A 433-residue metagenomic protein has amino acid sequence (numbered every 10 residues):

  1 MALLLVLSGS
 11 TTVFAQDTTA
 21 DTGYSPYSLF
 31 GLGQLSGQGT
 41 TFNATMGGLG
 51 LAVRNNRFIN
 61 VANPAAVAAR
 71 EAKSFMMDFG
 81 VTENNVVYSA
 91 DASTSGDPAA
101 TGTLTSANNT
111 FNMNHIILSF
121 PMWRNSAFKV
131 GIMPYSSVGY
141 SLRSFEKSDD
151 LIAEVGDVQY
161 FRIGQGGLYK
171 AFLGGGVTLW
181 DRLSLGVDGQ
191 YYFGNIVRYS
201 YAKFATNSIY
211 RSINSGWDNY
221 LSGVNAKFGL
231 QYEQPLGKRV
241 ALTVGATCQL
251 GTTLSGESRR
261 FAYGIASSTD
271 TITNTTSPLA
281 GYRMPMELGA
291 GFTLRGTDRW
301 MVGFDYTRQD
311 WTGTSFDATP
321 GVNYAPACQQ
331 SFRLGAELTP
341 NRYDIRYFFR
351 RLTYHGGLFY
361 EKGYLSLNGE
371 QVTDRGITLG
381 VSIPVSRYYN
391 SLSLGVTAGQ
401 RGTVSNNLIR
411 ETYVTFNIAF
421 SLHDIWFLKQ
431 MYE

Functional and structural regions predicted by a protein language model:
M1-A20, E433: Bacterial Sec-dependent N-terminal signal peptides
L3-G9, R57, T273, S277-L279: Residue-level detector of alpha-helical transmembrane segments in integral membrane proteins
F14-P134: N-terminal, post-signal peptide beta-strand-biased segments of exported outer-membrane/organellar beta-barrel and other
Q16-A44, P121-E433: Outer-membrane beta-barrel porins/channels
